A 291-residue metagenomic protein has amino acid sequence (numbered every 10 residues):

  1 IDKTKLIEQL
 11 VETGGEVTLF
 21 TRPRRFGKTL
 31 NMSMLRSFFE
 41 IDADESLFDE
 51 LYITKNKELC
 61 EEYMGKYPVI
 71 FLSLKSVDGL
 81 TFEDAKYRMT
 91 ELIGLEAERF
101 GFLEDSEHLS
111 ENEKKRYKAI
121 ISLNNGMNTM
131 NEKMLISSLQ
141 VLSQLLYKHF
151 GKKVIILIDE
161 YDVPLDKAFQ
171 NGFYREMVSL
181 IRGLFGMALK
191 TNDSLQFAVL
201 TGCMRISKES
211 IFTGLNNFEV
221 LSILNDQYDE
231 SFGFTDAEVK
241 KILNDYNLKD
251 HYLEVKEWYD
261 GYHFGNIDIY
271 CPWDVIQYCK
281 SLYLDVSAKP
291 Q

Functional and structural regions predicted by a protein language model:
I1-Q291: Phosphate-binding site recognition
